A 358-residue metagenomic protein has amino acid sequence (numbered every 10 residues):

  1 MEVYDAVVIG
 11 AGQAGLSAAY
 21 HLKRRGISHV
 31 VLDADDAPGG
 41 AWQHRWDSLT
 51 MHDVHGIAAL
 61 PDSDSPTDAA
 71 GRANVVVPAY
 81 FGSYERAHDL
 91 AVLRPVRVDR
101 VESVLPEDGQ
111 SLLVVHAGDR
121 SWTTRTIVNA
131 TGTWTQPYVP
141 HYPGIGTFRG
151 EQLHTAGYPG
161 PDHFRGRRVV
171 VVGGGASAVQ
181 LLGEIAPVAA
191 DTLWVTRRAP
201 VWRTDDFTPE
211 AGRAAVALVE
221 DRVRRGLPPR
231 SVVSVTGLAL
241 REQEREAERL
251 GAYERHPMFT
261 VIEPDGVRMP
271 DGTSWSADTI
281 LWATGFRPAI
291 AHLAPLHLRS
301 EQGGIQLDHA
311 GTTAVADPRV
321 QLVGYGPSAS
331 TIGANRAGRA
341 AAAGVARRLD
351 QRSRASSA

Functional and structural regions predicted by a protein language model:
E2-A11, S17-D35, G39-A41, R72-A358: Flavin (primarily FAD) cofactor-binding/catalytic cores of flavoenzymes
A37-D62: Redox-cofactor-proximal catalytic regions of oxidoreductases
V54-A69, R222-R225: Glycine-rich flavin
